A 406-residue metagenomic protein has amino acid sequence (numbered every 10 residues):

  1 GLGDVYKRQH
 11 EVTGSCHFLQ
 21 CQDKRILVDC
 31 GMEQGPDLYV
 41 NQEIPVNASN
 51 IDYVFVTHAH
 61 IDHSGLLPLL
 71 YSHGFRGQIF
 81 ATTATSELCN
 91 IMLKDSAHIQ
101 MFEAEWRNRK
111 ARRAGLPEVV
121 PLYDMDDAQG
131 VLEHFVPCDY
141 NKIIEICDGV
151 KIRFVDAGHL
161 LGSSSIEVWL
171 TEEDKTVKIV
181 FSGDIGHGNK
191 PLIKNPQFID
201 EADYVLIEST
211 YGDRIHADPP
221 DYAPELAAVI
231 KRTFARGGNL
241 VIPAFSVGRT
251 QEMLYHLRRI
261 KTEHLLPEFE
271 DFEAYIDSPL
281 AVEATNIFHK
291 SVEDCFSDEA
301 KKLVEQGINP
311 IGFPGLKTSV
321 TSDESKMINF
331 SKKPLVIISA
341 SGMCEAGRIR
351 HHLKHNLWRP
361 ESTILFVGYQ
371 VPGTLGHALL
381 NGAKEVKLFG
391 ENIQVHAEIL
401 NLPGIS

Functional and structural regions predicted by a protein language model:
G1-Y6: Short, small-residue-biased leader/transition segments that mark boundaries at the very start of proteins
E11-V12, C21-G77, A81-F135, I185-N195 (+2 more regions): Pre-active-site segment of Zn-dependent metallo-hydrolases
G14-L19, S163-V168: Short beta-strand scaffold segments in enzyme catalytic cores
C21-R25, I143-R153, T171-I179, V395: Beta-strand-turn-beta hairpins that frame and shape the catalytic cleft of phosphate-ester-processing enzymes
V28-C30, I51-H60, S64-L67, I79-T82 (+8 more regions): Active-site neighborhood of phospho(di)ester-bond hydrolases with catalytic His/Asp-centered motifs
S96-L160, E293-K332: Metallo-beta-lactamase
S165, K178, G186-D277, T363-G368 (+1 more regions): Cap/insert and terminal regions of metallo-dependent hydrolase folds
V229-H377, K387: Hard-cation-handling environments
